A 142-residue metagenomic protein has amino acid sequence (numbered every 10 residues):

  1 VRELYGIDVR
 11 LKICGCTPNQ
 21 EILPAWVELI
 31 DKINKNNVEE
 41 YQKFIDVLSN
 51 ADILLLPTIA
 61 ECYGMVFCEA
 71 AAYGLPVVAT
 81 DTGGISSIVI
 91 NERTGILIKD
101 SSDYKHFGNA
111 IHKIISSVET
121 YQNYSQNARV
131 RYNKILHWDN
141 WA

Functional and structural regions predicted by a protein language model:
G15-N50: Nucleotide-activated donor-binding/catalytic signature segment of Leloir-type glycosyltransferases, i.e., the conserved
I45, Y63, C68-A72, S86-S87 (+1 more regions): Short alpha-helical segment that forms part of, or immediately flanks, the ligand-binding pocket in carbohydrate-active
D52, G74: A short alpha->beta transition loop at the rim of the catalytic pocket in nucleotide-sugar-dependent
I59: Aromatic "clamp/platform" in nucleotide-sugar-dependent glycosyltransferases that forms part of the donor/acceptor
P76-A79, V89: Short hydrophobic beta-strand element within catalytic cores of glycosyltransferases and related nucleotide-activated
S86-K113: Change "using UDP/GDP/dTDP sugars" to "using nucleotide sugars
S102, E119-A142: A charged, aromatic-enriched C-terminal amphipathic alpha-helix characteristic of glycosyltransferases across folds
